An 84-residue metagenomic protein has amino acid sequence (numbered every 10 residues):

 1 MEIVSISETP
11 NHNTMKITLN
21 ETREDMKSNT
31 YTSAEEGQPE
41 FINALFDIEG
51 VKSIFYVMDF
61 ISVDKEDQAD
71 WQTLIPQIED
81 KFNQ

Functional and structural regions predicted by a protein language model:
M1-V4: Glycine-rich, charged/polar anion/phosphate-binding loops that engage phosphate groups from diverse ligands
I6-T9, A44: Replace "in large, NTP-powered and nucleic-acid-processing enzymes" with "in large, NTP-powered factors and other
T9-T32: Short glycine-/aliphatic-rich beta-strand segments at the starts of folded cytosolic domains
M15-I17, D59-K65: A generic structural motif
R23-E24, I61, A69-W71: Short, surface-exposed beta-strand-loop junctions and turns on beta-sheet-rich folds
E36-I42: Short catalytic helix/loop segments, enriched in acidic residues and glycine and frequently bearing histidine
I42-F60: Short acidic amphipathic segments
A69-N83: Charge-rich, low-aromatic oligomerization/scaffolding segments with amphipathic character
